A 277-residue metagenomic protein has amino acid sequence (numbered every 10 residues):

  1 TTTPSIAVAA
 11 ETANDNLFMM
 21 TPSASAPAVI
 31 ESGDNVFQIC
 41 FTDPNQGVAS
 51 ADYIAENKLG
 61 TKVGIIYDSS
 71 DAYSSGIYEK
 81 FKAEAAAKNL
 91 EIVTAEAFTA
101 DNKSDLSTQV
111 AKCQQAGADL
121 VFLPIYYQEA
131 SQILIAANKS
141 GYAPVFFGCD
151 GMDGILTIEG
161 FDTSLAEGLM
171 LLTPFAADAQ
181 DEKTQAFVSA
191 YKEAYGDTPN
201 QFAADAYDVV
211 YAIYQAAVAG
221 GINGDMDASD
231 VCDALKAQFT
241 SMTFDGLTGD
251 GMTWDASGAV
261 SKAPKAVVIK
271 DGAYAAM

Functional and structural regions predicted by a protein language model:
T1-M277: Extracytosolic ligand-binding ectodomains
